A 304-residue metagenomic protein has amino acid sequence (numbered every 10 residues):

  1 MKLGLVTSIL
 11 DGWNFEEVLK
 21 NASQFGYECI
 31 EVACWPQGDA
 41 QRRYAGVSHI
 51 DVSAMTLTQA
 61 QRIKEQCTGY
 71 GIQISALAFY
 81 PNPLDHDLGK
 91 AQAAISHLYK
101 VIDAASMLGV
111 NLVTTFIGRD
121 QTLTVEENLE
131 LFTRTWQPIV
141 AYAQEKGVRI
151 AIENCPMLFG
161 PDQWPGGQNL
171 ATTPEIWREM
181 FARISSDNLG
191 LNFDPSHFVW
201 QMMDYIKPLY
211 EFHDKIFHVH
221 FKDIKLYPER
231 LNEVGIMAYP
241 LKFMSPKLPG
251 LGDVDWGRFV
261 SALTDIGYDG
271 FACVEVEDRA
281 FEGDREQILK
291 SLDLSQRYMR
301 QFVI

Functional and structural regions predicted by a protein language model:
M1-C29, C34-P36, T68, G109 (+2 more regions): Histidine-acidic metal/acid-base catalytic patches
M1-G4, I74-D85, R119, G235-Y239: N-terminal small/glycine-rich loop or linker at the start of catalytic domains across soluble metabolic enzymes
I9-L10, A54-M55, A93, E130-L131 (+2 more regions): Residues that cap or flank secondary-structure elements
E28-C34, Q73-A78, V113-T115: Short, well-structured secondary-structure segments
A33-R62, L123: Glycine-rich, proline-tolerant flexible connector loops at the mouths of alpha/beta enzymes
Q37-G38, P81-N82, D120, L158 (+2 more regions): Positions that flank functional sites
Q61-Q73, P83-G190, W200, E211 (+1 more regions): Active-site acidic/histidine proton-transfer and metal-coordination neighborhood in alpha/beta enzyme cores
F79, F116-G118, E153-C155, P195 (+1 more regions): Short, well-ordered beta-to-alpha junction loops that form the rim of enzyme active sites and present histidine/acidic
